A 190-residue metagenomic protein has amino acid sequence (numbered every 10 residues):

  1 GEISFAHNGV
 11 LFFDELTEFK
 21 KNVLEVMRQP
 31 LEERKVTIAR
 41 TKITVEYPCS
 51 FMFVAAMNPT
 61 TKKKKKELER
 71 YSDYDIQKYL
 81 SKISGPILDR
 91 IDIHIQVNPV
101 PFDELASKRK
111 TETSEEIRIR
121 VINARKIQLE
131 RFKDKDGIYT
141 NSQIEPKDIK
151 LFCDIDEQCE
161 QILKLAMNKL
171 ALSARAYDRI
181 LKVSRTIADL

Functional and structural regions predicted by a protein language model:
G1, E15, Q29-E33: AAA+ P-loop NTPase catalytic core and its hallmark functional loops
G1-L11, T44: Conserved alpha-helical scaffold flanking the Walker A/P-loop in AAA+ ATPase domains
N8, D14-L16, V26: Walker B catalytic acidic pair
L11-F12, E18-F19, F102: Residues immediately C-terminal
N22-L190: Basic, amphipathic alpha-helical bundle interface domains used for macromolecular binding and assembly
